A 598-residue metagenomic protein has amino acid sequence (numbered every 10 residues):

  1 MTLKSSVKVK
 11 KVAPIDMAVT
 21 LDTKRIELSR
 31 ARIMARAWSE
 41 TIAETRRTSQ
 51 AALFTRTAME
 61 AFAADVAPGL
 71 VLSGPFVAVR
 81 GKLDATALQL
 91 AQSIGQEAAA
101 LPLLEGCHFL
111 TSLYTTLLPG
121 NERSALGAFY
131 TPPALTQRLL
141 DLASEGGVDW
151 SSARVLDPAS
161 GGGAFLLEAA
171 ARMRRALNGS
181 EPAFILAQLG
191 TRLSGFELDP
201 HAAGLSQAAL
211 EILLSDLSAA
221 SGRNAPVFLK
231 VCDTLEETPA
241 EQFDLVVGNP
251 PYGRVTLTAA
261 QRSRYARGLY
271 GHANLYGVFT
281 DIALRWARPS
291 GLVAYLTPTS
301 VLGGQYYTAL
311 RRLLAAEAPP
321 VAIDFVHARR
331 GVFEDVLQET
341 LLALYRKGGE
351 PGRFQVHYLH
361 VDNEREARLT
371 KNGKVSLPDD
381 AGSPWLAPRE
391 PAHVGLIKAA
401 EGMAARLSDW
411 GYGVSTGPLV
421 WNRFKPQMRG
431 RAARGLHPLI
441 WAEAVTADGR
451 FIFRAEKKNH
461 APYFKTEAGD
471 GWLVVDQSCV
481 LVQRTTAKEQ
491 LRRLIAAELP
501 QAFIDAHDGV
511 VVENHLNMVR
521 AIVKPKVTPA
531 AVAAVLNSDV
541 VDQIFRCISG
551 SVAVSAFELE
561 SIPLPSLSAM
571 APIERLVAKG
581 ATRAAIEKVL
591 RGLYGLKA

Functional and structural regions predicted by a protein language model:
M1-S6, A134, L167, P200-A203 (+3 more regions): Signature of N6-adenine DNA methyltransferases within the class I
T2-Q188, S194-L205, A209-I212, D233 (+3 more regions): Class I S-adenosyl-L-methionine
P119, G162, P200, L235 (+6 more regions): Short, solvent-exposed loop/turn segments at secondary-structure junctions
A153, D244, C479: Conserved acidic residues
P182-A183, A328-V332, G469, I548-S551: Catalytic micro-motifs at enzyme active sites that drive phosphoryl/nucleotidyl and oxygen chemistry
Q188-L189, V336-T340, V475, V512-N514: Short, solvent-exposed loop/turn segments at the edges of secondary structure
L193, V227: Short, conserved active-site loop motifs that form the nucleotide-linked donor/cofactor pocket
G395-R575, K579, R583-A598: Polybasic, glycine- and aromatic-enriched phosphate-binding surface used to engage nucleic acids
